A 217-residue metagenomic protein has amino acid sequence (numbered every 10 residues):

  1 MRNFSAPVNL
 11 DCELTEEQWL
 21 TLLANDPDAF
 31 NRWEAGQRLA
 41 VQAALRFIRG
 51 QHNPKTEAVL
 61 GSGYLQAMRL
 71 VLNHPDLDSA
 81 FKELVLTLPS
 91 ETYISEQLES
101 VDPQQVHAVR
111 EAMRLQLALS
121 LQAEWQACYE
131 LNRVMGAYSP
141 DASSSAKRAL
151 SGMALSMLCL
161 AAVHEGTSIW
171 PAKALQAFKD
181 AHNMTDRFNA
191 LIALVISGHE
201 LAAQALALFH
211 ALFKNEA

Functional and structural regions predicted by a protein language model:
M1-A217: Long, ordered, helix-rich scaffold segments
